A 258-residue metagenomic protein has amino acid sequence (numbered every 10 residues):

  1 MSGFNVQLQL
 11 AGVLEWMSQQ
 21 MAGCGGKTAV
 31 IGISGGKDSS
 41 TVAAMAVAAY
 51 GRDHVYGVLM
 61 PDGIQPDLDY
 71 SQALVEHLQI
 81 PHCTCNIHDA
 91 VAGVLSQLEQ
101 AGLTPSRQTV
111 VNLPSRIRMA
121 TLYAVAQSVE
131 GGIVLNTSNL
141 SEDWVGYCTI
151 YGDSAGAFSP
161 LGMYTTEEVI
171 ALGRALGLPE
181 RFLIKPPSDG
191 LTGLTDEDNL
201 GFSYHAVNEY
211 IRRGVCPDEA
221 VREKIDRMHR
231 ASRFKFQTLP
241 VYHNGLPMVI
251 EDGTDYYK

Functional and structural regions predicted by a protein language model:
S2-A29, D53-Y56, D62-G63, Q72-I87 (+5 more regions): ATP/NTP-dependent adenylation/nucleotidyl-transfer catalytic domains that generate, transfer, or process NMP-activated
G36: Conserved G/P- and acidic residue-centered "switch" motifs that form tight phosphate/ATP-binding loops in soluble
S39-A43, L68-Q72: Short, surface-exposed alpha-helical segments at coil->helix boundaries
A44-A48: Short, well-ordered alpha-helices that flank and scaffold nucleotide-derived cofactor binding pockets
A90-V91: S-adenosyl-L-methionine
R116, A120: Catalytic-core regions of hydrolytic enzymes
E142: Conserved A3 ("GATE") glycine/threonine-rich loop of ANL adenylate-forming enzymes
